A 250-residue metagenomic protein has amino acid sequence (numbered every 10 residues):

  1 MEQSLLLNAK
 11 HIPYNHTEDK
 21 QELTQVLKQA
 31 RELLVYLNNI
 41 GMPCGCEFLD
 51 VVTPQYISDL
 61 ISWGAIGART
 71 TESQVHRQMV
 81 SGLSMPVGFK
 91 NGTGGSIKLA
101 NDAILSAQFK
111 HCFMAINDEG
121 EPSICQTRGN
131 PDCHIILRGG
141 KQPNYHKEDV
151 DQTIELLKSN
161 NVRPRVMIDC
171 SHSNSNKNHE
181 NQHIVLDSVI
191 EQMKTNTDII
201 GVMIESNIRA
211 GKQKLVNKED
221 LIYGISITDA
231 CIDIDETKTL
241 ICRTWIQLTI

Functional and structural regions predicted by a protein language model:
M1-Y145, D149, H172-S173, K177 (+5 more regions): Active-site-facing alpha/beta catalytic cores
C133-H134, P164-V166: Conserved active-site beta-strand-loop modules that form the wall/rim of enzyme catalytic pockets and either contain
T153-N161: Redox- and metal-dependent alpha/beta enzyme cores, enriched for Fe-S-associated oxidoreductases and cofactor-handling
I168, D233: Conserved, mostly hydrophobic/aromatic
K214-C231: Acidic, Ser/Thr-rich peripheral helices and adjacent loops at domain boundaries
I234-Q247: PLP-dependent enzyme catalytic core of the Aspartate aminotransferase-like
